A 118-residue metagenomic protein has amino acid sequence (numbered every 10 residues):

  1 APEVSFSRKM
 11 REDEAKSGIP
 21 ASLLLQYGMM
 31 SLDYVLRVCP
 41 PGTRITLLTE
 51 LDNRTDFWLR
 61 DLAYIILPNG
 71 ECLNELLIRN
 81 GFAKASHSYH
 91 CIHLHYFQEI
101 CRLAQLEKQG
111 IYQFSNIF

Functional and structural regions predicted by a protein language model:
A1-F82: Electropositive
H87-F118: N-terminal targeting pre-sequences for secretion and organelle import
